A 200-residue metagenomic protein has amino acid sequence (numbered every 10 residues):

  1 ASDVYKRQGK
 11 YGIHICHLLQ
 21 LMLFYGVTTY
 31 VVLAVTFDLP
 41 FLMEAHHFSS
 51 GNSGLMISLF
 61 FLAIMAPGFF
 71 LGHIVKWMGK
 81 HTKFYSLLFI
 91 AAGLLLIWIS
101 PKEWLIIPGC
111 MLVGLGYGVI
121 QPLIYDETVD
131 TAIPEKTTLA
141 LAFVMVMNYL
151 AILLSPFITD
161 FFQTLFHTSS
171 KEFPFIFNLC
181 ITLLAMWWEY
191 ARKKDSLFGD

Functional and structural regions predicted by a protein language model:
A1-Y5: Short, small-residue-biased leader/transition segments that mark boundaries at the very start of proteins
H17-S58, I64: Extracytoplasmic gate region of multi-pass secondary transporters
P67-G79, Q163: Helix-to-loop junctions at the C-terminal end of transmembrane segments in multipass secondary transporters
T82-L96: Structural signature of the two symmetry-related core transmembrane helices
V119-A132: Intracellular juxtamembrane helix-capping segments at the cytosolic ends of symmetry-related transmembrane helices
P134-H167: A late C-terminal transmembrane helix in Major Facilitator Superfamily
T159-I181: A membrane-interface helix-boundary motif in multi-pass transporters
P174-D200: Multi-pass alpha-helical transporter architecture, strongest for 12-TM Major Facilitator/SLC carriers used
